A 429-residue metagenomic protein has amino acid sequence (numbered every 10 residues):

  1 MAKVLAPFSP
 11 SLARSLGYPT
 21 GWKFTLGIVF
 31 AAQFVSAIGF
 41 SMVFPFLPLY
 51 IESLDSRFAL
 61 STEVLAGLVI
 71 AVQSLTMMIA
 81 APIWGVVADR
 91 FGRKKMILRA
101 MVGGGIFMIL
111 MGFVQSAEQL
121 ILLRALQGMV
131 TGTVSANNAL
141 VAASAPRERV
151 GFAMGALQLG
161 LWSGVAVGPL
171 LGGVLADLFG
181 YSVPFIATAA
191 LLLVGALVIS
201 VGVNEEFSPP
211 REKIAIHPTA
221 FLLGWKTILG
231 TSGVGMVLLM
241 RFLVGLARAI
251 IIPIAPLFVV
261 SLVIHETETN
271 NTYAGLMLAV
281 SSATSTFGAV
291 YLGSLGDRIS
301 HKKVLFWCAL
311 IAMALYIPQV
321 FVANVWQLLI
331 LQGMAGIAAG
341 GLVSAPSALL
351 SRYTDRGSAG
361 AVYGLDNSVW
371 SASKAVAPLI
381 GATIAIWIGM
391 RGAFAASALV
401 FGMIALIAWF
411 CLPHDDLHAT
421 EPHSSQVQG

Functional and structural regions predicted by a protein language model:
V4-W22, N204-L239, S425-G429: Juxtamembrane intracellular "pre-TM" segments in multi-pass secondary transporters
F46-E63, I254-T272: Short amphipathic helix-loop junctions that connect adjacent transmembrane helices in Major Facilitator Superfamily/SLC
L68-W84, A279-Y291: Central cavity-lining transmembrane alpha-helices of secondary-active solute carriers, predominantly the Major
I79-Q115, G296-K302: Conserved MFS/SLC helix-loop-helix module at the cytosolic interface between two early adjacent transmembrane helices
F107, E118-L126, M240, L315 (+1 more regions): Paired small-residue
L123-L161, L349: Cytoplasmic helix-loop-helix junction between adjacent transmembrane helices in 12-TM secondary transporters
V183-S200, F394-F410: Symmetry-related core transmembrane helices of the 12-TM Major Facilitator Superfamily/SLC fold
A196-K213, W409-E421: Helix-loop junctions on the cytosolic side of multi-pass membrane transporters, especially the intracellular loop
